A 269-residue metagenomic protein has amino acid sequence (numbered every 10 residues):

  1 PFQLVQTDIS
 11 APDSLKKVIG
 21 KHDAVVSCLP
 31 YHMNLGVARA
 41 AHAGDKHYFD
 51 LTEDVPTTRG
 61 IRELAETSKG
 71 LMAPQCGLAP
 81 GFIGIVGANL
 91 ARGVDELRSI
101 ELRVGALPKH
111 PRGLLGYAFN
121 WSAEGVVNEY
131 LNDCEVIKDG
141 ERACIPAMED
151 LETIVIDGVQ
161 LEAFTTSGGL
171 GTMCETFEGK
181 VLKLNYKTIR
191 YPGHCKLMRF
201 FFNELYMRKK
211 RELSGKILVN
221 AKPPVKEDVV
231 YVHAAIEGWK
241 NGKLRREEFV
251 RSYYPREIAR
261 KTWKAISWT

Functional and structural regions predicted by a protein language model:
L4, H47-Y48, M72: Hydrophobic beta-strand scaffold residues
Q6-A24: Conserved Rossmann-fold cofactor-binding substructure of NAD(P)-dependent oxidoreductases
D13, A24-A41, V55-T57: Beta-loop-alpha module in the N-terminal Rossmann-like domain of NAD(P)-dependent dehydrogenases, especially those
K16-K17, A38-R39, E63: Alpha-helical segments flanking ligand/cofactor-binding loops in enzyme cores
I19-C28, Y48-D50: N-terminal Rossmann-like NAD(P) cofactor-binding module of classical short-chain dehydrogenase/reductase
L51-P74: Rossmann-fold NAD(P)-binding glycine/threonine-rich loop
S68-P108: Adenosine-phosphate binding glycine-rich loop
R92-T269: C-terminal catalytic/substrate-binding lobe primarily of soluble NAD(P)-dependent oxidoreductases
